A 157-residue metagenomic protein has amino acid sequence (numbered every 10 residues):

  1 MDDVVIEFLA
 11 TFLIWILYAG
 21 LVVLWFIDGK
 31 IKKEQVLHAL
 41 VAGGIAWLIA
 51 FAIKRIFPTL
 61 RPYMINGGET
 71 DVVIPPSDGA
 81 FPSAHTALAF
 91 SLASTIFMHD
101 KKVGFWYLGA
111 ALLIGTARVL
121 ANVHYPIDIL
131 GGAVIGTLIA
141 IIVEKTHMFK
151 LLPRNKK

Functional and structural regions predicted by a protein language model:
M1-D78, A87-I114: Hydrophobic alpha-helical bundle signature of multipass membrane enzymes
D71-K157: Membrane-embedded catalytic cores of phosphoryl/pyrophosphoryl-handling enzymes
